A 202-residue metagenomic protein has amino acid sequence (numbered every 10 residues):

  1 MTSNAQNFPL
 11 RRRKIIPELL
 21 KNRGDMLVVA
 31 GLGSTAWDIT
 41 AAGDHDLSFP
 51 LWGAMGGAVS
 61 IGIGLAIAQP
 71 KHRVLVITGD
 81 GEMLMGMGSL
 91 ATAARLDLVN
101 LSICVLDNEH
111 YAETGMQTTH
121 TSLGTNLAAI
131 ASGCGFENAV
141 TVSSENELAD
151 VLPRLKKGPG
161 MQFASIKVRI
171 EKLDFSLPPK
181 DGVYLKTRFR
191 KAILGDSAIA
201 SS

Functional and structural regions predicted by a protein language model:
M1-M55: Active-site diphosphate/adenylate-binding microenvironment
M1-S3, L10-K14, H45, K157-S202: Glycine/aspartate-rich loop-and-adjacent alpha/beta segment that forms the canonical ThDP
L10, G81-G86, S144-N146: Active-site glycine- and acidic-residue-rich loops that bind and position anionic ligands or nucleotide-like cofactors
M26-V28, H72-V76, L101, G158-I166: Generic beta-sheet signal
L32-T35, N108-H110, K167-K172: Glycine-rich beta-alpha junction loops
D38-D107: Thiamine diphosphate
I39-A42, T114-T118, F175-P179: Short acidic, glycine/serine/threonine-rich loops at helix termini
T118-P153: Conserved thiamine diphosphate
